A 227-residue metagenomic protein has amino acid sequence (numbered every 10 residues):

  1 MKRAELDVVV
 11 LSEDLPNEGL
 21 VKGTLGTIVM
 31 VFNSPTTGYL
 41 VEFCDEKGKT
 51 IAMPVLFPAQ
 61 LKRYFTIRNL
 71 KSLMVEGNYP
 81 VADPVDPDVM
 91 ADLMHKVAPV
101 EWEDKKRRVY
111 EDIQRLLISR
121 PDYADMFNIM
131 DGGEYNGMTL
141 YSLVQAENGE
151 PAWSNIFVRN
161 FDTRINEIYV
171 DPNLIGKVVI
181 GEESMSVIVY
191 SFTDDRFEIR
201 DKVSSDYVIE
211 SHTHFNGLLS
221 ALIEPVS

Functional and structural regions predicted by a protein language model:
R3-K62: Basic/aromatic-rich interaction segments and small domains that mediate binding to polyanionic partners
E42, E198-V203: Catalytic Cys-His active-site segments of thiol-dependent hydrolases/isopeptidases
G48, M185, S204-D206: Glycine-centered tight beta-turn/hairpin loop motif at sheet-sheet or coil-to-beta transitions
I51, I180, V208-H212: Local beta-strand/beta-hairpin segments that build beta-sheet-rich folds
Y64-R68, L222-S227: Short, surface-exposed secondary-structure junctions/capping segments
T66-V187: A surface-exposed partner-binding patch
S191-D194: Short acidic-glycine loop/turn motifs at beta-strand connectors
D201, S205-V226: Compact, glycine/acidic-enriched structural inserts
